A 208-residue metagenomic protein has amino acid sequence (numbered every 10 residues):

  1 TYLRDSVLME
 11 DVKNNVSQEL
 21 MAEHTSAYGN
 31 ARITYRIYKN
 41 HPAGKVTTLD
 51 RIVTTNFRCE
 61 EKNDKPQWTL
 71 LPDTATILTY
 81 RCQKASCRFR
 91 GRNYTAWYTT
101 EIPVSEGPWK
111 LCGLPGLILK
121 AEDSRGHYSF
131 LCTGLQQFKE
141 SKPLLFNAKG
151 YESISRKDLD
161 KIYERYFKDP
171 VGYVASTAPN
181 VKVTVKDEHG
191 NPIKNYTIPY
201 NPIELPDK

Functional and structural regions predicted by a protein language model:
T1-K208: Extended soluble regions of mature proteins
